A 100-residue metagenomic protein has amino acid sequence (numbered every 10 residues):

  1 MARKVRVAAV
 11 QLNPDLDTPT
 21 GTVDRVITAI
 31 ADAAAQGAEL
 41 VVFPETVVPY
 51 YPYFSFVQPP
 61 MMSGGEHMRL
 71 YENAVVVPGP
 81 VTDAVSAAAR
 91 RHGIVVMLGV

Functional and structural regions predicted by a protein language model:
M1-V100: Hydrophobic structural segments
